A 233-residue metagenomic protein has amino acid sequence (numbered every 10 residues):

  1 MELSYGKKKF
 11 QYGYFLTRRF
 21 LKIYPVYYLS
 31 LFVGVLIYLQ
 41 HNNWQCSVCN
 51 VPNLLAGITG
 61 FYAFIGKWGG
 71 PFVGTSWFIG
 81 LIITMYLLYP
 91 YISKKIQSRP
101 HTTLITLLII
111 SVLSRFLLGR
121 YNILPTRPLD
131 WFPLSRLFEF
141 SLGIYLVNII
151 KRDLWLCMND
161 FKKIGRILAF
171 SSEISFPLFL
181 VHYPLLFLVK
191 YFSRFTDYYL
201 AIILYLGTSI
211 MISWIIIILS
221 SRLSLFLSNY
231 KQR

Functional and structural regions predicted by a protein language model:
M1-Y5, G34-Y38, N42, S93 (+8 more regions): Membrane-water interface at transmembrane helix exits
E2, G6-L81, V112-Y121, T126-R127 (+2 more regions): Membrane-interface helix-loop-helix regions
G13-Y14, L154-K162, L227-R233: Membrane-interfacial, low-structure loops and terminal tails that flank and connect transmembrane helices in multi-pass
R19, I23-Y27, R99, S171-V181: Loop-to-transmembrane-helix entry motif
Y24, G80, H101-T106, Y199-G207: Hydrophobic alpha-helical transmembrane segments
Y28, F32-L36, Q40, L87 (+9 more regions): Generic alpha-helical transmembrane segments of integral inner-membrane proteins, especially permease/transport modules
I83-I110, V147-C157, R194-Y198: Solvent-exposed interhelical
R136, F140, I144-Y145, L156-L225: Alpha-helical transmembrane segments of multi-pass integral membrane proteins
